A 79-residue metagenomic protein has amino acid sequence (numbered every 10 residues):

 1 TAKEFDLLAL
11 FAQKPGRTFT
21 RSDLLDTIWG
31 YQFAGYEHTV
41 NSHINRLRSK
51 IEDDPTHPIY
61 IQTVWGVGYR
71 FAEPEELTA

Functional and structural regions predicted by a protein language model:
T1-S42, R46-V67: Positively charged, aromatic-enriched patches within helix-turn-helix-type DNA-binding elements, predominantly
S49, D53, F71-A79: Intrinsically disordered, low-complexity protein-interaction/activation regions
